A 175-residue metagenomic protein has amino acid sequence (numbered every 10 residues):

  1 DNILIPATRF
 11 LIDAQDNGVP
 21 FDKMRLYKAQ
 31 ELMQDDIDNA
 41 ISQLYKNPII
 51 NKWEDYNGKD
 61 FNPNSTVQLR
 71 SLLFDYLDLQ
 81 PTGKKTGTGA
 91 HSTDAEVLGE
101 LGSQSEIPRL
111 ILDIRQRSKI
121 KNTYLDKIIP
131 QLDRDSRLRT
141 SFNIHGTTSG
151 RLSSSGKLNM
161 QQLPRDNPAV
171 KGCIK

Functional and structural regions predicted by a protein language model:
D1-A169, I174-K175: Conserved "right-hand" nucleotidyltransferase catalytic core of DNA-directed polymerases
